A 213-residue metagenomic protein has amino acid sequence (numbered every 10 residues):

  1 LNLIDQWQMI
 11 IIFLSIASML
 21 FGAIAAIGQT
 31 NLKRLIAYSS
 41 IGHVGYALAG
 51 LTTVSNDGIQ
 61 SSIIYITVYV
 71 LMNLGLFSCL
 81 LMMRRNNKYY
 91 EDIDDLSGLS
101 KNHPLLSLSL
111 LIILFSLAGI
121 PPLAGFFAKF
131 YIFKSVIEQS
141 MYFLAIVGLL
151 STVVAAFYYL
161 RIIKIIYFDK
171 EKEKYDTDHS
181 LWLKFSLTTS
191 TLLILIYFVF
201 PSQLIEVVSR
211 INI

Functional and structural regions predicted by a protein language model:
L1-I213: Alpha-helical transmembrane segments of multi-pass membrane proteins predominantly involved in bioenergetics
